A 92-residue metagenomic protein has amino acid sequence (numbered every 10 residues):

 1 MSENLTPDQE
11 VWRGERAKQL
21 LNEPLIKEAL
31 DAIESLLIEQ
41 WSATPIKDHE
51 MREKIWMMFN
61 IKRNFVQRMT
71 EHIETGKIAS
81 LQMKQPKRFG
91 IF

Functional and structural regions predicted by a protein language model:
S2-F92: Intrinsic-disorder/low-complexity detector
